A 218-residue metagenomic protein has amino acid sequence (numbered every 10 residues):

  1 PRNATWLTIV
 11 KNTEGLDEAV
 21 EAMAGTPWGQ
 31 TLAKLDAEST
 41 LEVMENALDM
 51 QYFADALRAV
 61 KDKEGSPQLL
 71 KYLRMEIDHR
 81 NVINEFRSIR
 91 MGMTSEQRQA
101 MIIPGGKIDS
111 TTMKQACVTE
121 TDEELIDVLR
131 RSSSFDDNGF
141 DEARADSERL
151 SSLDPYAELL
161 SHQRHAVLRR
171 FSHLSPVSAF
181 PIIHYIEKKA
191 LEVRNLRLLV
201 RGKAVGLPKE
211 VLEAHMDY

Functional and structural regions predicted by a protein language model:
P1-Y218: Extended alpha-helical surfaces
